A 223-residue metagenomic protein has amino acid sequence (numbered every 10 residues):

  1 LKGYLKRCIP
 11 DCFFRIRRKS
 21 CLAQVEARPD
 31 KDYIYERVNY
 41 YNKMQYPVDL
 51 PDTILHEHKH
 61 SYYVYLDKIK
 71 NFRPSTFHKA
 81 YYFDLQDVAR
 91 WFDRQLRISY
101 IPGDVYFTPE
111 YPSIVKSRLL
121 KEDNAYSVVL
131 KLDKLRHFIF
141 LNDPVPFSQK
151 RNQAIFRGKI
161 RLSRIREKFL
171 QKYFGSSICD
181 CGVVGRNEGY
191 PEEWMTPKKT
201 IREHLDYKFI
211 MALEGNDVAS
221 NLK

Functional and structural regions predicted by a protein language model:
L1-L222: Nucleotide-sugar donor-binding catalytic core of glycosyltransferases
